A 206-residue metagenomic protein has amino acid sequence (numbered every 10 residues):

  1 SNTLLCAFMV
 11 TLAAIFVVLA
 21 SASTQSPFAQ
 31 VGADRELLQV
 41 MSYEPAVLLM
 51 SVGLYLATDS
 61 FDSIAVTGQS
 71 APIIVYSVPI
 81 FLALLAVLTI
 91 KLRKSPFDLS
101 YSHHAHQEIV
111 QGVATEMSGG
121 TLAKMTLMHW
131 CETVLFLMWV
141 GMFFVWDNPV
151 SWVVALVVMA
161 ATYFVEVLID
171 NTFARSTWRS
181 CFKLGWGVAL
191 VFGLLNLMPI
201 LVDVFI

Functional and structural regions predicted by a protein language model:
S1-I206: Alpha-helical transmembrane segments of multi-pass membrane proteins predominantly involved in bioenergetics
